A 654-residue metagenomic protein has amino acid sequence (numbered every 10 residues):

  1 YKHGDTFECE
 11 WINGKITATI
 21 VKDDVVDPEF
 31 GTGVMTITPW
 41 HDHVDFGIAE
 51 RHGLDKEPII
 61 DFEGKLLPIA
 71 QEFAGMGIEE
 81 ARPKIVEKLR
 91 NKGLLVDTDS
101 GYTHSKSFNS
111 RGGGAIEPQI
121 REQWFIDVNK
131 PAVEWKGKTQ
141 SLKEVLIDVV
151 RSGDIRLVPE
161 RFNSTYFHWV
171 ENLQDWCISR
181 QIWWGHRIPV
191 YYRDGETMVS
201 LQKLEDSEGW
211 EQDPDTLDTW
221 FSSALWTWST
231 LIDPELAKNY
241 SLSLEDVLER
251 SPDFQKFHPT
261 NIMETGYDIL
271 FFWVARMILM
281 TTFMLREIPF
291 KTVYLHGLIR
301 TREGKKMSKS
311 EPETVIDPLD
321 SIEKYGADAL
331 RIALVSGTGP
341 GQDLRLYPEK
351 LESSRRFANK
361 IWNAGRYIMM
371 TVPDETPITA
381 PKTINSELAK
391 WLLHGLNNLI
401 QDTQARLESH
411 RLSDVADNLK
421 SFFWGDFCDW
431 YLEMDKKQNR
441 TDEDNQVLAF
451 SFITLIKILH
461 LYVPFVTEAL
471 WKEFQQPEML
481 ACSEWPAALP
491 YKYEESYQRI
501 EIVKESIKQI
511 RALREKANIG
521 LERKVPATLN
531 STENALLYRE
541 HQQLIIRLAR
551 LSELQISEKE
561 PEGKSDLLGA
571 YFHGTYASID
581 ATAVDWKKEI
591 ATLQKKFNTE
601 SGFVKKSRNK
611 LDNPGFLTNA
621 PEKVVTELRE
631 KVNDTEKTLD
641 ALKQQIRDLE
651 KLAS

Functional and structural regions predicted by a protein language model:
Y1-F7, S110-G114, P214: Active-site cores of enzymes that catalyze phosphoryl transfer or operate on phosphate-rich substrates
Y1-I60, V145-S179, S229-F257, T467-W471 (+2 more regions): NTP-handling and nucleic-acid-processing catalytic cores
V25-G195, I269, K305, E311-F357 (+5 more regions): Residue patterns forming the tRNA-binding/recognition surfaces of aminoacyl-tRNA synthetases and related DALR
H43-I48, S223, A275-M284, L419: Alpha-helical support elements that line or immediately flank enzyme active sites and cofactor-binding pockets
I48, M263-W273, T281, H410 (+1 more regions): Conserved catalytic-core segments centered on acid/base and nucleophilic motifs
H168-F221, L225-T227, D233, K238 (+2 more regions): Feature 926 captures the class I aminoacyl-tRNA synthetase adenylation module centered on the KMSKS loop
P252-D268: A short glycine/serine-rich beta->alpha loop
